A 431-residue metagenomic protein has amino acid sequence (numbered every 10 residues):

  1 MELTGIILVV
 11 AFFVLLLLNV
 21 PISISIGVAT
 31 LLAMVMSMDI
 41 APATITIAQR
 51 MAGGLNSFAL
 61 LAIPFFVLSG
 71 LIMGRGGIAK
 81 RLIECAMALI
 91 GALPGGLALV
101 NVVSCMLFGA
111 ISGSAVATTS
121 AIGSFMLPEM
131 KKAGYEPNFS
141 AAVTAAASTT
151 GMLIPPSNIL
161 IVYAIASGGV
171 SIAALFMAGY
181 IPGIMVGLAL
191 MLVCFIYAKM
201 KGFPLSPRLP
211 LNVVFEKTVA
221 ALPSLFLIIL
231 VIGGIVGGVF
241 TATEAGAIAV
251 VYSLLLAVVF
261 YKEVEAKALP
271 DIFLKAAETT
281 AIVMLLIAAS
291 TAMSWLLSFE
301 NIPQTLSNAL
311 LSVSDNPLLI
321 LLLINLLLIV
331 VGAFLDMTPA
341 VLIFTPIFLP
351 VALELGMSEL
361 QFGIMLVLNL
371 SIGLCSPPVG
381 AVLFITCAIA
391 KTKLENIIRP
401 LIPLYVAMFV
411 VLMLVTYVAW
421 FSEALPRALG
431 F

Functional and structural regions predicted by a protein language model:
M1-F431: Alpha-helical transmembrane segments of multi-pass membrane transport proteins
